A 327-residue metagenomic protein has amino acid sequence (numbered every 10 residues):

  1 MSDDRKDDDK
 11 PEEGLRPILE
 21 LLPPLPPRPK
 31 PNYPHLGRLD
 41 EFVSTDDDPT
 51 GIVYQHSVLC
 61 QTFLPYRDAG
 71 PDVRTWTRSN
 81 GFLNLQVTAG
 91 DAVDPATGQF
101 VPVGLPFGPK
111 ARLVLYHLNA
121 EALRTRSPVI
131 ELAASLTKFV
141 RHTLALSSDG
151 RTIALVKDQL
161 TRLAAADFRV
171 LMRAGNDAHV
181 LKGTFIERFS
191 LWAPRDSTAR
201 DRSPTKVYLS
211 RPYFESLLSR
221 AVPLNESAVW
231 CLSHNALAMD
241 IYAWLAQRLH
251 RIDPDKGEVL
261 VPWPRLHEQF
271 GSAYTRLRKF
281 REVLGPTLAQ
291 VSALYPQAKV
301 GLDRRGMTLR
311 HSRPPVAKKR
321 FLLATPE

Functional and structural regions predicted by a protein language model:
M1-E327: Charged, alpha-helix-forming regions
